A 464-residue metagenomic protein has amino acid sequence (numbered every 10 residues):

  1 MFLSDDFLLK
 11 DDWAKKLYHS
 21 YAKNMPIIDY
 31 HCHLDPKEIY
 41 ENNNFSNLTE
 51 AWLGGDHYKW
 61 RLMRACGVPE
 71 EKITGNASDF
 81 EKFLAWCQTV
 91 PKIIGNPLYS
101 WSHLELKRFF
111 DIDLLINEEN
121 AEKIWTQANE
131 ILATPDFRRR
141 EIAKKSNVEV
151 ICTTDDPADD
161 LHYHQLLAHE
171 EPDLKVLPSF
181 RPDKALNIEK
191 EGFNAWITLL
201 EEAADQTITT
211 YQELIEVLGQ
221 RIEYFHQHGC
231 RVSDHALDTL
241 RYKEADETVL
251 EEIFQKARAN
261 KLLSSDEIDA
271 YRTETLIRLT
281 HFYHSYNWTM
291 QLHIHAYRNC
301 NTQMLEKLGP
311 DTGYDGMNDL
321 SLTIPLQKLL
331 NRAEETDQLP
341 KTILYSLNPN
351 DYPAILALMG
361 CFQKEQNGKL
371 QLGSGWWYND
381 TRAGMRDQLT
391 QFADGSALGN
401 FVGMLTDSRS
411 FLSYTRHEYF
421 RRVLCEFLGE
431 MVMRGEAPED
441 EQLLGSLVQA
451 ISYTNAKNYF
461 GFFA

Functional and structural regions predicted by a protein language model:
M1-Y286, Q338-P340, L344-L356, G360-A464: Metal-cofactor-binding active-site regions of metalloenzymes
S265, Y314-L320: A short acidic, glycine-rich active-site loop that binds or catalyzes chemistry on phosphate/adenosine moieties
M290-L292: C-terminal amphipathic alpha-helical interaction region
A296, N301: Hard-cation-handling environments
L305-G313: Short glycine/proline- and charge-enriched loop/turn segments that cap or connect secondary-structure elements
L320-L326: Divalent-cation-assisted or electrostatically stabilized phosphate/pyrophosphate-binding catalytic cores
L329-E335: Short, basic/hydrophobic alpha-helical segments
